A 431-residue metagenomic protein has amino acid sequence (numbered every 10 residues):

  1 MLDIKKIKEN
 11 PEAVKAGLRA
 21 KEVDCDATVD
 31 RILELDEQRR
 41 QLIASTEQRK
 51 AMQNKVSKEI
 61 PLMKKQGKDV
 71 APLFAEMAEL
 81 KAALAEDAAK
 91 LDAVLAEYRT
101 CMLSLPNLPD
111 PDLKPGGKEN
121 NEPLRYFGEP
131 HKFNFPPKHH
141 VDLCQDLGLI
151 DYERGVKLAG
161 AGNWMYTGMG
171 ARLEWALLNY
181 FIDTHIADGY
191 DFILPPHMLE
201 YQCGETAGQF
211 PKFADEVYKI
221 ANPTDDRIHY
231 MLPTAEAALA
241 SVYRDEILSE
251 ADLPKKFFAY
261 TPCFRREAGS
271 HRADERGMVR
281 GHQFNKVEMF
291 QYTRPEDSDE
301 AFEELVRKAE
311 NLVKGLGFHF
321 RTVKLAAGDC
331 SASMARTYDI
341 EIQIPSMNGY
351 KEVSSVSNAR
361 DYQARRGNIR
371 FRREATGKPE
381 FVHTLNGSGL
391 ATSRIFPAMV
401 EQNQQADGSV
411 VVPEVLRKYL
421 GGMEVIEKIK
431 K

Functional and structural regions predicted by a protein language model:
M1-H131, L149: N-terminal alpha-helical targeting/anchoring segments
Y126-K431: TRNA-recognition modules of translation machinery and tRNA-sensing kinases, especially anticodon-binding
